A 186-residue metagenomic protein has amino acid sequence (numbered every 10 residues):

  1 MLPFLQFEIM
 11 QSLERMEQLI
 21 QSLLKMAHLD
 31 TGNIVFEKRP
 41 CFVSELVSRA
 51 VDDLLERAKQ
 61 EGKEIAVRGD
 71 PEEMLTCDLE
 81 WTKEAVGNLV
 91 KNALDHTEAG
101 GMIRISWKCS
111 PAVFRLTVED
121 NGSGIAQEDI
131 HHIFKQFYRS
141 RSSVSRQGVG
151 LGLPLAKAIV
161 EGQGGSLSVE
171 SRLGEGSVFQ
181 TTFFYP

Functional and structural regions predicted by a protein language model:
Q11-M16: Short alpha-helical segment of the dimerization/phosphotransfer core of two-component systems
T31-F36, M74-C77: Conserved micro-motifs of the catalytic ATP-binding
E37-D52: A conserved beta-strand-to-alpha-helix junction within the catalytic ATP-binding
R57-V67: Short conserved segments within the C-terminal catalytic ATPase subdomain
D120: Acidic ATP/Mg2+-coordinating residue in the GHKL
I125-F137: Short conserved segment of the HATPase_c
G164-G165: Conserved glycine-rich
